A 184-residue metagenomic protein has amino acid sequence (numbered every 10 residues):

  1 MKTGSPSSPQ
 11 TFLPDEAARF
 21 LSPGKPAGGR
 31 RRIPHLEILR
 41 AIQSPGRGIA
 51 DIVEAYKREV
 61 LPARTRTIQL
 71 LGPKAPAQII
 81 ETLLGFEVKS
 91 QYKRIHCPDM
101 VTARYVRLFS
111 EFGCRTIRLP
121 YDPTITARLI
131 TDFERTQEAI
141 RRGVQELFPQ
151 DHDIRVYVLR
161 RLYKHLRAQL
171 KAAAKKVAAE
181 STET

Functional and structural regions predicted by a protein language model:
M1-T11: N-terminal acidic, proline/glycine-rich, low-complexity intrinsically disordered segments
A18, S22, R31-R66, C114-L170: Short, mixed-charge low-complexity intrinsically disordered segments
A27-G29: Intrinsically disordered, low-complexity regions enriched in serine, threonine, proline and polar/charged residues
R66-K93: Short aromatic-glycine-(Arg/Gly/Cys) micro-motifs in beta-strand/loop hairpins
C97-R118: A short, charged, amphipathic alpha-helix used as a generic interaction element across diverse proteins
L170, A174-V177: Extended coiled-coil/helical scaffolds and adjacent low-complexity linkers that mediate multimerization and adaptor
S181-T184: Short acidic DE-rich linear segments
